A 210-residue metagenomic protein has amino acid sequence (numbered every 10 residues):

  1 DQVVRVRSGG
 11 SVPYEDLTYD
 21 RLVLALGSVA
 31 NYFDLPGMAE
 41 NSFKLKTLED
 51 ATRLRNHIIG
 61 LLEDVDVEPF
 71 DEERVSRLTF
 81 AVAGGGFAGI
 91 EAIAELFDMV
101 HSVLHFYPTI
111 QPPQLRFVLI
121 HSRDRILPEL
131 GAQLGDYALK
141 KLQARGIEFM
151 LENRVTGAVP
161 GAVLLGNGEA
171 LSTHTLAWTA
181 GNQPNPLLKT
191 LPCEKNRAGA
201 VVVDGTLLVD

Functional and structural regions predicted by a protein language model:
D1-A81, M99, A177: FAD-binding core/adjacent interface of flavoenzyme oxidoreductases
D1-V3, L151-A162: A conserved short coil-to-beta-strand element within the FAD-binding core of flavoproteins
E15-D16, G168-A170: Structural alpha-helical scaffold elements that stabilize or flank donor/cofactor-binding regions in carbohydrate
G27-A30, I93, N182-P184: Short glycine-rich anion-binding loops that position phosphate/pyrophosphate groups of nucleotides and phosphorylated
D34-G37, A94-E95, G131-A132, L188-P192: Short amphipathic alpha-helical segments
N41-F70, A162-L164, A170-D210: FAD-site-proximal beta/loop scaffold in flavoenzymes
P69, S76-F80, A92-N153: Rossmann-like dinucleotide-binding cores of NAD(P)H-dependent redox enzymes
A88: Hydrophobic/small residue at the entry helix of a nucleotide-binding pocket
